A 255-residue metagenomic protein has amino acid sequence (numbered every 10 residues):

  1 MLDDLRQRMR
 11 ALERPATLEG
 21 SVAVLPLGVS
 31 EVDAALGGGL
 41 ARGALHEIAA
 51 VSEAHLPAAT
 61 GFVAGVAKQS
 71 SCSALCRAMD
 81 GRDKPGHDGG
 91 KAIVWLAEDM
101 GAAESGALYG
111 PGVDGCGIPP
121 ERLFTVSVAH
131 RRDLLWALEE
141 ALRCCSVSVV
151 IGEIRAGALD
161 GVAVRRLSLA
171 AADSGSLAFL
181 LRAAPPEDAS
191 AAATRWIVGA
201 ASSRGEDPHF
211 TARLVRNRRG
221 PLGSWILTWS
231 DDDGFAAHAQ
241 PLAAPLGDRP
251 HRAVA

Functional and structural regions predicted by a protein language model:
M1-C76, K84-W95, G112-E121, G220 (+1 more regions): Detector for small/aliphatic-rich hydrophobic stretches
S52-H55, M100-A103, R131, A156-D160: Short acidic, S/G/P-rich loop/turn micro-motifs used as interaction or catalytic elements
C72-C76, H87-S148: Conserved inter-motif catalytic segment of the P-loop NTP-binding fold
D114, A193-F210: Acidic, Ser/Thr-rich peripheral helices and adjacent loops at domain boundaries
S127-V198: P-loop NTPase motor core
P208-W225: A charged, well-structured terminal subsegment
G220-A255: C-terminal regions of RecA-like/P-loop NTPase motor modules
